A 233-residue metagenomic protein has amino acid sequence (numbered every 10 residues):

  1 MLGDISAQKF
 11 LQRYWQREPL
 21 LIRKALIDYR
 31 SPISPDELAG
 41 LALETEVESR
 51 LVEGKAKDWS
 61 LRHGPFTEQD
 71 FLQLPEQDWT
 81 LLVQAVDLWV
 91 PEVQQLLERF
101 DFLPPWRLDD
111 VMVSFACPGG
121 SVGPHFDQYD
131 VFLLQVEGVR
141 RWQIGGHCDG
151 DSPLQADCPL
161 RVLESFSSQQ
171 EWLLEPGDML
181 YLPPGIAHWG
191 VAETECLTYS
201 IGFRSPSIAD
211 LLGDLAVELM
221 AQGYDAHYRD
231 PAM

Functional and structural regions predicted by a protein language model:
M1-R13, I27-D178, I186-A226, A232: Active-site region of the double-stranded beta-helix
